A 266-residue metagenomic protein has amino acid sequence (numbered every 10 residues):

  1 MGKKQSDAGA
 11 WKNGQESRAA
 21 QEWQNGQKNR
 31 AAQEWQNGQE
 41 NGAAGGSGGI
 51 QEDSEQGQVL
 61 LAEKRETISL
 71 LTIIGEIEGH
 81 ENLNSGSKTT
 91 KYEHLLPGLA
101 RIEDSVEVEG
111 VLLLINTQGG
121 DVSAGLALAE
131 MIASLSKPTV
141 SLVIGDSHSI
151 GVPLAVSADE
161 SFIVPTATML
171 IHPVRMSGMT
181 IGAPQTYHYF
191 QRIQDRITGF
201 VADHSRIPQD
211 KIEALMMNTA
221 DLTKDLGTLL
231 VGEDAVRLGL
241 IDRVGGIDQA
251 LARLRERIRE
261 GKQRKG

Functional and structural regions predicted by a protein language model:
M1-V152, S157-H172, M176-G266: N-terminal organellar transit peptides
